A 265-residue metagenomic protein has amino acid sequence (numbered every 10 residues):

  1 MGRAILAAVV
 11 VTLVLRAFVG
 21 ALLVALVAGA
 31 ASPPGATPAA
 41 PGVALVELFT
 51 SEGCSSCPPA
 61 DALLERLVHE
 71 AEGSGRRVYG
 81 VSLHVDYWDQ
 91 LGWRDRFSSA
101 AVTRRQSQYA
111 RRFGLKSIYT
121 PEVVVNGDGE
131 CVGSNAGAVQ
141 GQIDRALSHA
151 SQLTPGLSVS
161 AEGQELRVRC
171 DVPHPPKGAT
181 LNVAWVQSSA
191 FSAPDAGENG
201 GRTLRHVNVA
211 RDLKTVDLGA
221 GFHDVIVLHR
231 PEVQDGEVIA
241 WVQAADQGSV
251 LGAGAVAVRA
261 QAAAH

Functional and structural regions predicted by a protein language model:
M1-L15: N-terminal secretory signal peptides that target proteins for export/translocation
T12-G29: Bacterial N-terminal signal peptides
A30, G35-A39: Boundary at the C-terminal end of the N-terminal hydrophobic targeting segment
A40-S55: Short active-site neighborhood of thiol/selenol oxidoreductases, capturing the structured segment around
S51-D61, R96: Short, thiol/selenol-centered motifs that function as redox-active sites or metal-ligating centers
P58-E72: Typically the conserved alpha-helix immediately C-terminal to a functionally engaged Cys/Sec in thioredoxin-like
S74-T103, S117: Thiol-based oxidoreductase modules, predominantly thioredoxin-like and allied folds used for disulfide exchange
R94-E122, D128-H265: Short, conserved sequence motifs used for protein processing/export or organelle targeting and for catalysis
